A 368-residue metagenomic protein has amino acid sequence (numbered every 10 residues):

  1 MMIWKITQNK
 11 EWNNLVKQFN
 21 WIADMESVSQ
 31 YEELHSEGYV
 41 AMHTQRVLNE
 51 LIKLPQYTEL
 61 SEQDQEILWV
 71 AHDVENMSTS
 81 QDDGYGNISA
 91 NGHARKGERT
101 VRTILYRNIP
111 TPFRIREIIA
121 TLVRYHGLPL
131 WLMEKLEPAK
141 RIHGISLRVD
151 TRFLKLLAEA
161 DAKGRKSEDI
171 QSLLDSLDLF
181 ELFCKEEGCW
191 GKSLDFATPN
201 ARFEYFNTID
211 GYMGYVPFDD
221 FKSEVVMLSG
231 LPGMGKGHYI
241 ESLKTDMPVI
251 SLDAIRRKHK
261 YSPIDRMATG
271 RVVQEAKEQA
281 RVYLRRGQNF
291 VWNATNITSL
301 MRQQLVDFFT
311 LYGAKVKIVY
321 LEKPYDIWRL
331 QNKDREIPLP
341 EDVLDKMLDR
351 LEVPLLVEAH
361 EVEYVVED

Functional and structural regions predicted by a protein language model:
M1-Y85: Acidic/His-rich, divalent-metal-binding segments that scaffold phosphate/diphosphate chemistry
E32-R46, G84-R99, V272, T295-T298: Active-site metal-coordination segments of metallo-dependent hydrolases
I52-S176: Divalent metal-dependent catalytic cores for phosphoryl transfer on phosphate-bearing substrates
E186-D220: N-terminal pre-Walker A segment at the start of P-loop NTPase domains
E224-K244: Glycine-rich phosphate-binding P-loop
H238-F290, D326-L330: Conserved substrate/cofactor phosphate-moiety recognition/catalytic segment in nucleotide-dependent phosphotransferases
Y312-Q331: Conserved phosphate-donor/acceptor-positioning beta-strand/loop module used by diverse small-molecule
D326-D368: Conserved GTP-binding G-domain of TRAFAC-class P-loop NTPases and closely related GTPase folds
